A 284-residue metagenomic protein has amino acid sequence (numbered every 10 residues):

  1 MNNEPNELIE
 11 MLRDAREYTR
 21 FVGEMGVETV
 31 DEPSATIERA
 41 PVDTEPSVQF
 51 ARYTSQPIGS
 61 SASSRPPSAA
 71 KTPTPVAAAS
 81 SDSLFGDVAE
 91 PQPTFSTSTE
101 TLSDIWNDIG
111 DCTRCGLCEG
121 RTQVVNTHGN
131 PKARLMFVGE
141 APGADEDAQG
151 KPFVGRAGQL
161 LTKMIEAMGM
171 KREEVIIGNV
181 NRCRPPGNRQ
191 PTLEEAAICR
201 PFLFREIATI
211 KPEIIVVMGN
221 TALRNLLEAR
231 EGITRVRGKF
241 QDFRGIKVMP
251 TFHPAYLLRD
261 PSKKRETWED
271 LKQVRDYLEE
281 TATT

Functional and structural regions predicted by a protein language model:
M1-E24, E28-D31: Non-catalytic accessory regions outside enzyme or core folds
E24, E28-D31, E38-T284: A polyanion-binding, active-site-adjacent surface
